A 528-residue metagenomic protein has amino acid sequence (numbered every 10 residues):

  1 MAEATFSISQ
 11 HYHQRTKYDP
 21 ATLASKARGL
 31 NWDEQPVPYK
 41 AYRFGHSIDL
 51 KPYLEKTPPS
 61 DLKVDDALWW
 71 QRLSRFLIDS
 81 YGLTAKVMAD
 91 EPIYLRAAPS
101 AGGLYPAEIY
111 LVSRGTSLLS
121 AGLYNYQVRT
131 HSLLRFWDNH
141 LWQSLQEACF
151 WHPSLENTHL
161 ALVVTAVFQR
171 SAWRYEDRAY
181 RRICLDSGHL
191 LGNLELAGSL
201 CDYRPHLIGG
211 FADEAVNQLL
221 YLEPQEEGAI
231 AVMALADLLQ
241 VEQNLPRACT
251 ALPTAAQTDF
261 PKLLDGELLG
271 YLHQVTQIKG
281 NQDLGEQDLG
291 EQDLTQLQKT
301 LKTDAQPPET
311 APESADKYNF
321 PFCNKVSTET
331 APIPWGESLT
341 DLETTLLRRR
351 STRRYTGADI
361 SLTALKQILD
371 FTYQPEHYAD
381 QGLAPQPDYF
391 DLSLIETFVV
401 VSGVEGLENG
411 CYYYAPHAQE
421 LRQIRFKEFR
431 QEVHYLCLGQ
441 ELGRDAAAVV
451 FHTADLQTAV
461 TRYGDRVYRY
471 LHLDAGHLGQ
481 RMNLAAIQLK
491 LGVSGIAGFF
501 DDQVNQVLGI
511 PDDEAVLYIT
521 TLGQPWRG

Functional and structural regions predicted by a protein language model:
M1-L478, L489, V493-G528: N-terminal accessory segments that position/regulate proteins before the catalytic core
A486: Short surface loop/edge beta-strand patches of beta-sandwich-type extracellular domains that form ligand-contact sites
